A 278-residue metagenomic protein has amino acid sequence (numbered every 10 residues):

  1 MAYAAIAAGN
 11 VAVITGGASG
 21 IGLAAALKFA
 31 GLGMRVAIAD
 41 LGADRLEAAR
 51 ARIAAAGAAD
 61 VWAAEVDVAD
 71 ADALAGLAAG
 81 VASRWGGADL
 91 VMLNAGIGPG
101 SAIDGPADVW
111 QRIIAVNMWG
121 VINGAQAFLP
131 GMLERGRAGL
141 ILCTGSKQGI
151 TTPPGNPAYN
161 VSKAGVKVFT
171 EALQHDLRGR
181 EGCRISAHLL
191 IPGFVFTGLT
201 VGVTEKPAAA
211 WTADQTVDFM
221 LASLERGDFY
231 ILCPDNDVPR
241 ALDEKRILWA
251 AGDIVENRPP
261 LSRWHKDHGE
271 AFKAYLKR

Functional and structural regions predicted by a protein language model:
A18-G20: Conserved glycine-rich cofactor-binding loop
L32-A48: Conserved glycine-rich Rossmann-like NAD(P)H-binding loop of the short-chain dehydrogenase/reductase
A56-D72: Rossmann-fold cofactor-recognition segment
I97-Q111, G155: Conserved mid-core segment of classical short-chain dehydrogenase/reductases
A125, S162: Active-site helix of classical SDR
S146: Residue(s) in the substrate-gating loop at a strand-loop-helix junction that position the organic substrate next
P207-R278: C-terminal tail/cap regions
